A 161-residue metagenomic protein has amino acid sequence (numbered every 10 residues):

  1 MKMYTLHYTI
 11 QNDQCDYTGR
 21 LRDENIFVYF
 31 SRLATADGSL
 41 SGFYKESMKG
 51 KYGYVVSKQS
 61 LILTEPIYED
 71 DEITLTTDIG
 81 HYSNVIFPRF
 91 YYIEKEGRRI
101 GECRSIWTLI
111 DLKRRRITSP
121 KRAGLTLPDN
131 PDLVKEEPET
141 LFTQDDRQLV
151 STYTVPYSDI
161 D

Functional and structural regions predicted by a protein language model:
M1-V56, D111-D161: Hot-dog-fold acyl-thioester-processing enzymes
Y4-Y8, Q59, L75-T76, R89 (+2 more regions): Hydrophobic residues positioned within well-ordered beta-strands of beta-sheet architectures
Q11, I62-T64, D78-G80, E94 (+2 more regions): Solvent-exposed residues in well-ordered beta-strands and their adjoining turns, especially edge/terminal strands
Q14-D16, I67, S83, G97 (+1 more regions): Residues that cap or initiate secondary-structure elements
D37-I86, G101: Hydrophobic beta-strand-centered segment that forms part of the acyl-chain substrate-binding groove
G80-L125: Hydrophobic alpha-helical segments and helix pairs
